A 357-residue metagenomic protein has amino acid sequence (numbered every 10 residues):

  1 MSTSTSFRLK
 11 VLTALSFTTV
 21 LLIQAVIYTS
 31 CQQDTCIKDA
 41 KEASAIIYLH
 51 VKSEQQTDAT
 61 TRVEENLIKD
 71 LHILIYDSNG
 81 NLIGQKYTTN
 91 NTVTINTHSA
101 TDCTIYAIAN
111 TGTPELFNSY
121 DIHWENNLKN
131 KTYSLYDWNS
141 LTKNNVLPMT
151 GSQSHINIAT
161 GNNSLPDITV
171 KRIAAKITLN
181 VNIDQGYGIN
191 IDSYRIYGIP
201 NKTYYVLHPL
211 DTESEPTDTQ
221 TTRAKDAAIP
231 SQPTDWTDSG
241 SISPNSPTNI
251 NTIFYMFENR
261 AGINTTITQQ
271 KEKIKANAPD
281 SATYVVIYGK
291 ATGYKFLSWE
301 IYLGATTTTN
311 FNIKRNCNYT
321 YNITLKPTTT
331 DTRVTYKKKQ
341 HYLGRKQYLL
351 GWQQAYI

Functional and structural regions predicted by a protein language model:
M1-V11: N-terminal secretory signal peptides that target proteins for export/translocation
A14-V26: Bacterial N-terminal signal peptides
Q24-V51, L179, N316, Y321: Bacterial Sec-dependent N-terminal signal peptides
C36-S44, N162-A175: Beta-strand-rich domain onsets/edges
S44-H50, H72, Y106, D167 (+3 more regions): Beta-strand secondary-structure signal
I46-A59, E65: N-terminal mature-domain "stem" immediately C-terminal to a signal peptide or N-terminal signal-anchor/transmembrane
D58-I122, N180, Q185-C317, R333-T335: Tryptophan-paired
N126-R172, N180-D184, T306-Y356: Extracellular beta-sheet/turn segments enriched in Thr/Pro/Gly and aliphatic residues
